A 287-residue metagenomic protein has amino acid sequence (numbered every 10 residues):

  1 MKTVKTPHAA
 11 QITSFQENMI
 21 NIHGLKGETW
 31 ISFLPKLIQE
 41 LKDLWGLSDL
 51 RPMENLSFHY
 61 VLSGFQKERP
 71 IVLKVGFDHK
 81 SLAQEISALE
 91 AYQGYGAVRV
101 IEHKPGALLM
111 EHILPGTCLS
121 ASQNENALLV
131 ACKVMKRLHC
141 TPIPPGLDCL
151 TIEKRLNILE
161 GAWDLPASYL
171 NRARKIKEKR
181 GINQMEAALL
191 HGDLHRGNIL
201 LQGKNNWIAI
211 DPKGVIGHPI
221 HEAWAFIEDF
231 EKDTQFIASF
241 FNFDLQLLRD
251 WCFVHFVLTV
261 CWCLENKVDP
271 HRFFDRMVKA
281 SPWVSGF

Functional and structural regions predicted by a protein language model:
K2-L50: Juxta-kinase regulatory segment immediately upstream of eukaryotic protein kinase catalytic domains
A9-T13, C118-L170, G214-I216: A cross-family kinase active-site recognition segment
I22-H23, V260-F287: ATP/Mg2+ or Mg2+-diphosphate-binding catalytic cores that bind nucleotide phosphates or diphosphates via glycine-rich
T29-K42, I143-G192, Q202: An alpha-helical support segment within catalytic cores of ATP-dependent transferases
S32-P35, S57, E68-L109, T117-L138: A conserved alpha-helical element in kinase catalytic cores
H59-F65, V100, R174-H221: Active-site acidic catalytic loop and adjacent metal/ATP-binding pocket of ATP-dependent phosphoryl transfer enzymes
D78, G106-N124, C140-P144, L156-G161 (+1 more regions): A glycine-centered beta->alpha junction motif in the catalytic cores of kinase/phosphotransferase enzymes
L201-D250, R276, P282-S285: Active-site Asp-x-Gly
